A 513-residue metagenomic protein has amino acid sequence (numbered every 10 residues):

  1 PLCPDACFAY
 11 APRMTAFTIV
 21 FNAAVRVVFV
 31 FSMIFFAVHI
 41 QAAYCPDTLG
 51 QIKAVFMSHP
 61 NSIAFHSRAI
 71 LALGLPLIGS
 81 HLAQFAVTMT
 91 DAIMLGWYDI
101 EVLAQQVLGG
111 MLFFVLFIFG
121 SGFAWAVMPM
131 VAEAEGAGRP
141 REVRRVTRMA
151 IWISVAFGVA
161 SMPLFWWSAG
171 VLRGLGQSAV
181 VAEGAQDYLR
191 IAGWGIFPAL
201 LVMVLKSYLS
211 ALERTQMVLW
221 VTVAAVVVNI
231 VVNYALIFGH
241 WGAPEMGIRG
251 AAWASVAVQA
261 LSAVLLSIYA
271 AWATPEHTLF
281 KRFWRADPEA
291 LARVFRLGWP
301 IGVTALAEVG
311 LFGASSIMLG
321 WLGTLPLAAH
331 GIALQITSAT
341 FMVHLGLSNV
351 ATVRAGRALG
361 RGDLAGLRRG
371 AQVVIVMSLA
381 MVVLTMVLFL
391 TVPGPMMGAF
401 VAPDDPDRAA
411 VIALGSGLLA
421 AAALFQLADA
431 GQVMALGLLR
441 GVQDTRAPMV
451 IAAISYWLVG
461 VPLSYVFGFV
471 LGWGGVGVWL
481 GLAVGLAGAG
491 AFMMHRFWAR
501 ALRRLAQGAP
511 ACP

Functional and structural regions predicted by a protein language model:
M33-G74, V131-F197, V228, A243-W299 (+2 more regions): Short alpha-helical transmembrane segments in multi-pass integral membrane proteins
S62-I93, W97-Y98, M111-A126, M130 (+6 more regions): N-terminal transmembrane alpha-helices
A72-D91, I191, V202, A225 (+5 more regions): Transmembrane helical elements of multi-pass membrane transporters/channels
L82-A104, R173-A179, A235-M246, L306-A339 (+3 more regions): Helix-terminus/linker motif at the lipid-water interface of multi-pass membrane proteins
L95-F114, V180-G184, I248-R249, W253 (+4 more regions): Interfacial/gating helices of multi-pass transporter permease domains
L103-M162, W166, A199-V218, A329-P393 (+1 more regions): Small-residue-rich hydrophobic transmembrane alpha-helices
A124, M128, A192-S210, V218-V226 (+7 more regions): Short runs within selected transmembrane alpha-helices of multi-pass transporters and secretion channels
